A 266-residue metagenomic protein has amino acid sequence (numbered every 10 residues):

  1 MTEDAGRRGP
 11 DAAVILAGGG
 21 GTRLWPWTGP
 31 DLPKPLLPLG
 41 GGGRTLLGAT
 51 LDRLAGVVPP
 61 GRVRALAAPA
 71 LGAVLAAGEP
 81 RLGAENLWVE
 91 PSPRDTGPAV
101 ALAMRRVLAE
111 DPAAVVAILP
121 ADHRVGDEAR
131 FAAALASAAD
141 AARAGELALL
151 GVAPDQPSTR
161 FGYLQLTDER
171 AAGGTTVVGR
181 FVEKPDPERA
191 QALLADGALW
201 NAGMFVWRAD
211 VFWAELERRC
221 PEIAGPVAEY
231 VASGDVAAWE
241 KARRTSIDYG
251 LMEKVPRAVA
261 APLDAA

Functional and structural regions predicted by a protein language model:
T2-L16, T22-A132, A136, V152: Conserved N-terminal catalytic core of the sugar/cofactor nucleotidyltransferase
G9-D11, P60-G61, G83-A84, D111-A114 (+5 more regions): Short coil/turn connectors at secondary-structure junctions
V14, L37, M104, A139 (+3 more regions): Residue-level recognition of well-ordered secondary-structure positions
A17, L51, A55-V58, E79 (+6 more regions): Structural signal for hydrophobic packing residues in well-ordered secondary-structure cores of soluble enzyme domains
P38-G42, W88-S92, P112-A114, D140-A144 (+3 more regions): Glycine-rich loops and low-complexity Gly/Arg-rich segments that provide flexible linkers or classic glycine-based
E128-G173: Basic phosphate/pyrophosphate-binding loop/patch that engages nucleotide-derived ligands
P154-D155, F161-A266: Catalytic core of tubulin tyrosine ligase-like
